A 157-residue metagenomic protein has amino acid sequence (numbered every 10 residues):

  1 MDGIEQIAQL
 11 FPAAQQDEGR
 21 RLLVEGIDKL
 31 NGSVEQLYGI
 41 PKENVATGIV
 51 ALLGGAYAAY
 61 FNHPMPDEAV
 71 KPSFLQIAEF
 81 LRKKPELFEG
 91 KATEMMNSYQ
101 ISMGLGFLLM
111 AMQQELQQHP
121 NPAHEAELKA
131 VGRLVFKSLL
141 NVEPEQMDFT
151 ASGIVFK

Functional and structural regions predicted by a protein language model:
M1, P12, Q16, L23 (+4 more regions): Intrinsic-disorder-associated interaction segments
M1-P41, V45: N-terminal Sec/ER secretory leader and immediately downstream segment of secreted/extracellular precursors
E5-A8, F80-G104, S138-F156: Charged/polar, low-hydrophobicity segments characteristic of intrinsically disordered regions and flexible loops
Q6-F11, N62, L116-P120: Charged, low-complexity surface segments at secondary-structure and domain boundaries
Q16-G19, P41-E43, P64-V70, L140-F149: Short, surface-exposed acidic
I27-N31, F74-E79, K129-F136: Hydrophobic core segments within long, regular secondary-structure runs in both alpha- and beta-rich folds
V34-Q114: Extended amphipathic alpha-helical interaction segments
M110-K157: A cross-kingdom marker for long, charged
